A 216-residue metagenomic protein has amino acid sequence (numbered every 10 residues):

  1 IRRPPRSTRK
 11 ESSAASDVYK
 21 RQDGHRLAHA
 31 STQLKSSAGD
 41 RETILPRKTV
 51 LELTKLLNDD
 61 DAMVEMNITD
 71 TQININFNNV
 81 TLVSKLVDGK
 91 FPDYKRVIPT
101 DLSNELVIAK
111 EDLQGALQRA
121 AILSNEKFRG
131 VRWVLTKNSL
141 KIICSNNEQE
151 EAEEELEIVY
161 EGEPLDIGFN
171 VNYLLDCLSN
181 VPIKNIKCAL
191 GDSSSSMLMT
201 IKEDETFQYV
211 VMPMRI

Functional and structural regions predicted by a protein language model:
I1-A15: Single conserved hydrophobic/aromatic residue that forms the stacking wall/gate of nucleotide- or nucleobase-binding
S13-I216: Extended macromolecule-engaging scaffold surfaces, prototypically the DNA polymerase sliding clamp/PCNA/9-1-1 ring
